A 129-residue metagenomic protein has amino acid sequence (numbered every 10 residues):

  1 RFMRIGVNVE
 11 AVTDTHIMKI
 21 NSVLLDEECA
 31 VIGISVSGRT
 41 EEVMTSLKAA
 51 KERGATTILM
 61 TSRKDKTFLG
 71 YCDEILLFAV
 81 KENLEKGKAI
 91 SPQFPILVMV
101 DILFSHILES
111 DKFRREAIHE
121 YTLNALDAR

Functional and structural regions predicted by a protein language model:
R1-V98, I102-D111: Glycine-rich phosphate-binding loops that contact phosphosugars or nucleotide phosphates
F113-R129: A short, charged, Gly/Pro-tolerant segment at domain boundaries
